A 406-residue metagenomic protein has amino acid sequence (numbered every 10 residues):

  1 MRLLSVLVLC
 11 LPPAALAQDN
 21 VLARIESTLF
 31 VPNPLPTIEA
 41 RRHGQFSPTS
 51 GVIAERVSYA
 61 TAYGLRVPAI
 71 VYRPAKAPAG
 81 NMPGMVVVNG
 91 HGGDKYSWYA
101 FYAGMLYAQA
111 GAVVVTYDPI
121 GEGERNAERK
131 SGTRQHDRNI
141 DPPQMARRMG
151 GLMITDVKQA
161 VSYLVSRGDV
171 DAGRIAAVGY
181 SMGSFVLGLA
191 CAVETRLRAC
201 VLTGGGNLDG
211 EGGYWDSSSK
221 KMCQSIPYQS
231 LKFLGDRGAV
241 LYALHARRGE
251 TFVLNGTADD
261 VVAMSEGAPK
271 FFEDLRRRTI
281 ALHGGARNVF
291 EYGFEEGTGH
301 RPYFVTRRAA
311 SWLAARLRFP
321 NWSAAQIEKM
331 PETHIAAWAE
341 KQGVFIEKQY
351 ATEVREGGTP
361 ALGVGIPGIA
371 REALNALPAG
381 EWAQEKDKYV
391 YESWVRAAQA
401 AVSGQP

Functional and structural regions predicted by a protein language model:
M1-V6: Sec-dependent signal peptide recognition, specifically the positively charged N-region followed immediately by
P12-P13: N-terminal signal peptide c-region/cleavage motif recognized by signal peptidases
Q18-A54, A60-R66, R276-P406: Alpha/beta-hydrolase-fold serine-hydrolase catalytic core, especially in secreted/extracellular enzymes
A62-V67, A75-M85, H91: Proline/glycine-enriched tight loop/beta-turn segments at coil->beta junctions that connect or precede beta-strands
N81, V86-T155, G212-Y214: Cap/lid segment of the alpha/beta-hydrolase catalytic domain
D118, V178, T203-G204, L254 (+1 more regions): Alpha/beta-hydrolase-fold catalytic nucleophile elbow
Q159-L234: Primarily recognizes the serine-hydrolase "nucleophile elbow" in alpha/beta-hydrolase and SGNH/GDSL folds
G210-I280: The feature captures the conserved acid-bearing segment of alpha/beta-hydrolase catalytic domains
